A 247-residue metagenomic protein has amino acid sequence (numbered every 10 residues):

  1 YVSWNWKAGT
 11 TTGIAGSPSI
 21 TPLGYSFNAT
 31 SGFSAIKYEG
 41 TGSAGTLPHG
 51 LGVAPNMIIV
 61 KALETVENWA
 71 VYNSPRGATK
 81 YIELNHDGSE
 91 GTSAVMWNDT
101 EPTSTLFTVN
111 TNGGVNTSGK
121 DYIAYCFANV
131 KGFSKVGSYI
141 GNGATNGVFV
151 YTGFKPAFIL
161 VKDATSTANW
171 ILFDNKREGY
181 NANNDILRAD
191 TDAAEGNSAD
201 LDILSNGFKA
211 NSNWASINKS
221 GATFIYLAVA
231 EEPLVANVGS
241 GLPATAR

Functional and structural regions predicted by a protein language model:
Y1-R247: Surface-exposed molecular-recognition determinants
